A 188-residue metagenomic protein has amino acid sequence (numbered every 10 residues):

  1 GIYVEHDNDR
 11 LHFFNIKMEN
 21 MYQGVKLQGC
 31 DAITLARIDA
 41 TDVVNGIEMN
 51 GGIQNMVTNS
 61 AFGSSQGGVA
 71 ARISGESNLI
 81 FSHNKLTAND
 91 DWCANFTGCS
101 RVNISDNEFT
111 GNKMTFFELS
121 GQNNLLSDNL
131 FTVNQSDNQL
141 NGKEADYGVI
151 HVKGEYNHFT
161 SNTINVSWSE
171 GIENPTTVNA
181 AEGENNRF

Functional and structural regions predicted by a protein language model:
G1, M21-G29, V43-G51, F62-G75 (+4 more regions): Short glycine/acidic-rich loop motifs that flank beta-strands on beta-rich extracellular proteins
G1-M21, A32-T41, T58, G63 (+1 more regions): Parallel beta-helix/beta-solenoid
N8-R10, C30-T34, G52-N55, E76-N78 (+3 more regions): Short "repeat-start/strand-capping" segments in structured domains, especially the N-termini of parallel beta-helix
A36-I38, I150, V178: Well-ordered beta-strand segments characteristic of repetitive beta-sheet solenoids
G142-H151, E182-N185: Glycine-rich, flexible loop segments associated with nucleotide phosphate handling
N157, V166, N174-F188: Leucine-rich solenoid repeat scaffolds
